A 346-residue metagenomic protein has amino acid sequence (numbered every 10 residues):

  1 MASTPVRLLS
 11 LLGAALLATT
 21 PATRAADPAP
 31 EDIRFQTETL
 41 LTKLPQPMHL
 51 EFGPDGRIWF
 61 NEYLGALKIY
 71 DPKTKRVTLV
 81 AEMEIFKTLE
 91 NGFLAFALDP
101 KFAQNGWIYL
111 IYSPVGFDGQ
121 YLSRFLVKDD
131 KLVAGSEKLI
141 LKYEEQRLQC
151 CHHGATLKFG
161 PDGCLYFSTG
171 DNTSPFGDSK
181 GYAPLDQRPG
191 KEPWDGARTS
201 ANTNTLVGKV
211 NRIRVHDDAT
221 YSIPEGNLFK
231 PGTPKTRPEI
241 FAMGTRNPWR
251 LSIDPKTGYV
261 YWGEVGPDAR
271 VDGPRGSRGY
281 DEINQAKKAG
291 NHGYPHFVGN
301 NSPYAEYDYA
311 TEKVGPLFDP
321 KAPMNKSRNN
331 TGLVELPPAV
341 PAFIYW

Functional and structural regions predicted by a protein language model:
M1-S10: Bacterial N-terminal signal peptides that target proteins for export
A2-S3, I58, Q104-N105, D218-A219: Short amphipathic alpha-helical segments with coiled-coil-like heptad repeat character
T4-P5, T20-R24: N-terminal compositionally biased, intrinsically disordered segments and leader/signal-like regions
L9-T19: Bacterial N-terminal signal peptides
A14, T39, I85, T199 (+1 more regions): Generic anion/oxyanion-binding catalytic loop in active/binding sites
A25-Y182, R250-W262, G266-A269: Acidic, Gly/Ser/Thr-rich repeat motifs that build Ca2+-stabilized beta-propeller blades
D27-E31, N91-F93, K101, D171-W346: Beta-propeller domain segments
